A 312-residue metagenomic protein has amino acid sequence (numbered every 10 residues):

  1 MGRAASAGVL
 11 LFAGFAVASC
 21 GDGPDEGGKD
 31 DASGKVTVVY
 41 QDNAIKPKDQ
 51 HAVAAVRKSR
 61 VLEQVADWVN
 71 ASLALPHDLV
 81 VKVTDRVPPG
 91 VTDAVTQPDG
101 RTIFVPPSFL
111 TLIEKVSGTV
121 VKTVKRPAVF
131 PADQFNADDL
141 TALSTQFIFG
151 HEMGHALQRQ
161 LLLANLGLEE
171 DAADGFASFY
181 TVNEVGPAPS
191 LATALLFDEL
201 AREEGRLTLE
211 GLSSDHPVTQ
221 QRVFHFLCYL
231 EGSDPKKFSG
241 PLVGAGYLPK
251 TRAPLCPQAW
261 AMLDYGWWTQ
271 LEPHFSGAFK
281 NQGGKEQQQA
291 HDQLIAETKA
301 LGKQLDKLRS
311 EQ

Functional and structural regions predicted by a protein language model:
V17-S19: C-terminal motif of bacterial Sec signal peptides marking the signal peptidase cleavage site
G21-G23: Bacterial signal peptide processing site
D31-A54, L157-L161: Acidic/histidine-rich, surface-exposed loop or edge segments in extracytoplasmic proteins
A55-H77: Zn2+-dependent metallopeptidase catalytic core
T84-F104, F109-T119: Catalytic zinc-binding patch centered on the HExxH motif and its immediate surroundings that defines zinc-dependent
T141-L157: Short alpha-helix carrying the canonical HExxH Zn2+-binding catalytic motif
L166-V185: An active-site-proximal "capping" alpha-helix that borders the catalytic cofactor pocket
E210-Q312: Pan-zinc metallopeptidase signature
